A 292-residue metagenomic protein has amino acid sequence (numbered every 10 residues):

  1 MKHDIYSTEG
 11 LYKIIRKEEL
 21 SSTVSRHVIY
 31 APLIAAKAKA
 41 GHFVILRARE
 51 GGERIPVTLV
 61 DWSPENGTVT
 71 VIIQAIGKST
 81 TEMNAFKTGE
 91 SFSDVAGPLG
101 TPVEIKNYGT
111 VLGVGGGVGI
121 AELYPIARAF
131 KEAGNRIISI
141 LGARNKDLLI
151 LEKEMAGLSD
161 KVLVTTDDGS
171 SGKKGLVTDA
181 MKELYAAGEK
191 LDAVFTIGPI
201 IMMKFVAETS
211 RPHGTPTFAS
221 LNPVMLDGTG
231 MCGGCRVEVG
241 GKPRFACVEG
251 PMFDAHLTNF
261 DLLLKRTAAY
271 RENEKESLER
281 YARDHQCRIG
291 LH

Functional and structural regions predicted by a protein language model:
K2-T88: Ferredoxin-reductase
R16, D61, V164-T166, A219 (+1 more regions): Structural signal for conserved beta-strand scaffold positions within catalytic alpha/beta enzyme cores
L33, E50, R144-N145, P223-M225 (+1 more regions): Glycine-rich beta-alpha junction loops
L46, D94-V95, V237: A generic structural signal for residues embedded in beta-strands
G52-D61, L99-K106, C247: Short, Lys/Arg- and Gly-enriched loop/turn segments at beta-strand edges
K78-L226: FNR/FR-type flavoprotein reductase catalytic core
E122, I200-I201, N222-M252, R288-L291: Local cysteine-cluster metal-coordination motifs and their immediate loop/turn environment, predominantly Fe-S cluster
F245-E249, F253-H292: Short Fe-S-cluster ligation motifs
